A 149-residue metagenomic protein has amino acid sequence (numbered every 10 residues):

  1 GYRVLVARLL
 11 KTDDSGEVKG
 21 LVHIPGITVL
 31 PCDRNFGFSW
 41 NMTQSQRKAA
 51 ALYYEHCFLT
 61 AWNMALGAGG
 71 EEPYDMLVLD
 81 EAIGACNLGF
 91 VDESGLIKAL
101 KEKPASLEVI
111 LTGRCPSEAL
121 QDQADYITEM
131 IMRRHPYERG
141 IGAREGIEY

Functional and structural regions predicted by a protein language model:
Y2-L52, M64-A68: N-terminal phosphate/diphosphate-binding loop that engages ATP/GTP or pyrophosphate donors across diverse enzyme folds
V4, V109, I127: Hydrophobic anchor at the start of a short beta-strand that flanks the dinucleotide cofactor-binding loop
L9-T12, C32-N35, A82-I83, R114-C115 (+1 more regions): Short, ordered loop/turn segments at secondary-structure junctions
V18, V22-H23, D92-A99, E129-Y137: Short, electropositive alpha-helical surface patch
M42-E108: Phosphate-binding/switch loop-helix module in NTP-utilizing enzymes
S106-P116: Short, flexible loop segments at boundaries between secondary-structure elements
R114-Y149: Phosphate-binding/switch region of NTP-binding enzymes
